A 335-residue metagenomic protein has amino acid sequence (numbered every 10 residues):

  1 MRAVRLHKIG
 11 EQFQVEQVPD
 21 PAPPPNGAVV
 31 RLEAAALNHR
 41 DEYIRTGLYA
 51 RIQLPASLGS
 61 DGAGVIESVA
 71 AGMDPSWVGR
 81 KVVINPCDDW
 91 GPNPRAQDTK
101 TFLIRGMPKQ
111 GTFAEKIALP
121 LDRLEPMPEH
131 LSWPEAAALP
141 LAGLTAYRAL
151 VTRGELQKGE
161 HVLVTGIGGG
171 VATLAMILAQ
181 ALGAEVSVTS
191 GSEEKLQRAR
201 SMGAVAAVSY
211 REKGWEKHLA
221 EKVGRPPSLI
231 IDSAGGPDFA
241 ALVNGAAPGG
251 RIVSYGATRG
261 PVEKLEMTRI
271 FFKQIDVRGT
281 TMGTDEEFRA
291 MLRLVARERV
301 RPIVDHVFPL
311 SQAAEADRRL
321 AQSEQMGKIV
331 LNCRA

Functional and structural regions predicted by a protein language model:
M1, G236, D285-A335: C-terminal hydrophobic helical "lid"/dimerization subdomain of Rossmann-like NAD(P)H-dependent oxidoreductases
P19-A35, L48-G91, P108-Q110, P128-H130: Glycine-rich beta-strand-centered segment in the early N-terminal region that forms part of a ligand/cofactor-binding
C87-G166: NAD(P)H dinucleotide-binding glycine-rich loop of Rossmann-like/cofactor-binding domains, especially the beta1-alpha1
V164, Q180-D238: Adenosine-nucleotide cofactor-binding segment
I167, A257: NAD(P)H cofactor-binding loop motif with strongest signal on the N-terminal glycine-rich segment
G168, M176: N-terminal Rossmann NAD(P)H-binding glycine-rich loop of SDR-like oxidoreductase domains
A246-A247: Helix-to-beta-strand junctions that scaffold the AdoMet/dcAdoMet cofactor pocket in Class I SAM-dependent enzymes
G250-Y255, K264-V304: Rossmann-fold dehydrogenase core element
